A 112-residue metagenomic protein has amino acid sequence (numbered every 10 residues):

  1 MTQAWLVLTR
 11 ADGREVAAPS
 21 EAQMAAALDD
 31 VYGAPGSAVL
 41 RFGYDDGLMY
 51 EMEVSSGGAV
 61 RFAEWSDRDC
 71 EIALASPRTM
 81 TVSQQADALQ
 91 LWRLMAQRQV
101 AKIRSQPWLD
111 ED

Functional and structural regions predicted by a protein language model:
M1-G47, A75: Negatively charged, low-complexity tracts enriched in Asp/Glu with abundant Ser/Thr
T2-A11, L48-S83: Intrinsically disordered, low-complexity regulatory segments enriched in Ser/Thr/Pro and charged residues
G13, D29-V31, V39-G43, E51 (+4 more regions): Generic structural signal for short, flexible, solvent-exposed coil/loop and linker residues
R14-V16, Y50, V60-F62, A88-Q90 (+1 more regions): Residues in flexible loops and secondary-structure boundaries
A22, Y32, S55, T81-S83 (+1 more regions): Alpha-helical interaction segments
D30-A34, E64-R68, S105-P107: Glycine-rich loops and low-complexity Gly/Arg-rich segments that provide flexible linkers or classic glycine-based
C70-D112: Mixed-charge, Lys/Arg-enriched low-complexity segments
